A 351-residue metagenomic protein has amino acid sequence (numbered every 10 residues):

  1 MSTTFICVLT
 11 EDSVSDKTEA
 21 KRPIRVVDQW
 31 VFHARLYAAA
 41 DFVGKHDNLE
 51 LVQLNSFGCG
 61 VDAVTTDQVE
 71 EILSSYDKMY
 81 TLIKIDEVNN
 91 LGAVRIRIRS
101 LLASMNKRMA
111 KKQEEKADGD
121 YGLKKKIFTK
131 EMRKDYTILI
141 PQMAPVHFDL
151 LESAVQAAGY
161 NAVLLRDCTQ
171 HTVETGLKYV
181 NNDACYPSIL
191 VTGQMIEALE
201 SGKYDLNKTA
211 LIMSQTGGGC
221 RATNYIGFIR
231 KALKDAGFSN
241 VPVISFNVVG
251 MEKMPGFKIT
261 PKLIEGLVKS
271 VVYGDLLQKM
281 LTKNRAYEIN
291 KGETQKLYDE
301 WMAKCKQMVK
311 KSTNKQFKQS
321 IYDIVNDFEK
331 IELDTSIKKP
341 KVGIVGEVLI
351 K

Functional and structural regions predicted by a protein language model:
M1-K351: An N-terminal assembly and electron-transfer interface module characteristic of large anaerobic redox and radical
